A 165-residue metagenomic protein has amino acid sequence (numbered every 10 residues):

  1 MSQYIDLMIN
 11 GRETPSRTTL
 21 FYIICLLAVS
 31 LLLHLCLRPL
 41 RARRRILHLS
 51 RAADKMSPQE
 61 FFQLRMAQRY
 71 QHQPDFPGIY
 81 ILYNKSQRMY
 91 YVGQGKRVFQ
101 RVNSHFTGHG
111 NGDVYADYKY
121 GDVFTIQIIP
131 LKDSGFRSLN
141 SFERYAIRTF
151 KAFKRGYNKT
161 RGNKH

Functional and structural regions predicted by a protein language model:
L7-Q100, R137, S141, H165: GIY-YIG nuclease catalytic motif and its immediate N-terminal context
N10, T107, K151-A152: Generic surface-pattern signal
H72, K96-S141: Conserved short loop/helix modules at catalytic or binding sites in compact beta-alpha or helix-hairpin-helix contexts
A146-I147: Serine endopeptidase catalytic core focused on the charge-relay Asp
F150-H165: Coupling/hinge elements of helicase-like and P-loop NTPase modules
